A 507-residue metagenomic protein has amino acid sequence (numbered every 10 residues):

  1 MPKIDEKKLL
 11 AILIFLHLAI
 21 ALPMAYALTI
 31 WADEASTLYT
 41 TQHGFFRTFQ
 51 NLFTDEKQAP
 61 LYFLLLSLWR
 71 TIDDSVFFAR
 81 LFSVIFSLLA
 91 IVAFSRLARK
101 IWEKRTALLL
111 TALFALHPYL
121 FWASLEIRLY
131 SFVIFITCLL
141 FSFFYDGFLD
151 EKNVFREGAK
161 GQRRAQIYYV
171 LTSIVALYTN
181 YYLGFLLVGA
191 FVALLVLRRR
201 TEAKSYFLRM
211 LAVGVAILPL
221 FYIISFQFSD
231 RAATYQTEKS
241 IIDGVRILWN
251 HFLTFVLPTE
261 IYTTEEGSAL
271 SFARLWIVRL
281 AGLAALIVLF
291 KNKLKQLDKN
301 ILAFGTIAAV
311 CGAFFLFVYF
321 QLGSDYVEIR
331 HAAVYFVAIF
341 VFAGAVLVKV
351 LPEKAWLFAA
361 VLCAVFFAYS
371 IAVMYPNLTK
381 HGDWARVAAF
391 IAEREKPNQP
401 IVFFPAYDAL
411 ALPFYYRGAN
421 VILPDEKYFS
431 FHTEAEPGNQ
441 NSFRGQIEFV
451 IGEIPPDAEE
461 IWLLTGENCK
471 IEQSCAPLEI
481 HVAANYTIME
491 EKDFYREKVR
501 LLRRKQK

Functional and structural regions predicted by a protein language model:
M1-I4: Short, Lys/Arg-rich, polar N-terminal cytosolic tail immediately upstream of the first transmembrane signal-anchor
L9-E151, A165-R503: Membrane-proximal helix-loop-helix interfaces that form the catalytic/acceptor-binding platform of multi-pass membrane
K152, E157-R163: Short, low-complexity, charge-dense intrinsically disordered segments
Q506-K507: Short, charged/polar, Gly/Pro-enriched secondary-structure boundary elements
